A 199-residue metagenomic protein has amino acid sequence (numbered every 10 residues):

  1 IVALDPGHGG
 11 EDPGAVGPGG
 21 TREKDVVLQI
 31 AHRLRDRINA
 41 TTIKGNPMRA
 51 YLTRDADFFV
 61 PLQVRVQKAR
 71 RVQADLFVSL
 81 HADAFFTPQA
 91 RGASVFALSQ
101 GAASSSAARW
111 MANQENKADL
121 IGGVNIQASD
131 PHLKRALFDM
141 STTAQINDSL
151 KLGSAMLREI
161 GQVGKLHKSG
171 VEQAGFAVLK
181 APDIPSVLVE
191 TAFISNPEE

Functional and structural regions predicted by a protein language model:
I1-Q127, I146, L150-L152: Catalytic-core regions of hydrolytic enzymes
I30-A31, L133-M140: Conserved short hydrophobic patches within well-ordered secondary structure
F86, L137-E199: Active-site-adjacent mobile loop/cap segments within catalytic or ligand-binding domains
S105, D130-P131, N196: Intrinsic-disorder/low-complexity, polar/charged segments
V124-L133, L188: Flexible hinge/switch segments at interdomain interfaces of large molecular machines
